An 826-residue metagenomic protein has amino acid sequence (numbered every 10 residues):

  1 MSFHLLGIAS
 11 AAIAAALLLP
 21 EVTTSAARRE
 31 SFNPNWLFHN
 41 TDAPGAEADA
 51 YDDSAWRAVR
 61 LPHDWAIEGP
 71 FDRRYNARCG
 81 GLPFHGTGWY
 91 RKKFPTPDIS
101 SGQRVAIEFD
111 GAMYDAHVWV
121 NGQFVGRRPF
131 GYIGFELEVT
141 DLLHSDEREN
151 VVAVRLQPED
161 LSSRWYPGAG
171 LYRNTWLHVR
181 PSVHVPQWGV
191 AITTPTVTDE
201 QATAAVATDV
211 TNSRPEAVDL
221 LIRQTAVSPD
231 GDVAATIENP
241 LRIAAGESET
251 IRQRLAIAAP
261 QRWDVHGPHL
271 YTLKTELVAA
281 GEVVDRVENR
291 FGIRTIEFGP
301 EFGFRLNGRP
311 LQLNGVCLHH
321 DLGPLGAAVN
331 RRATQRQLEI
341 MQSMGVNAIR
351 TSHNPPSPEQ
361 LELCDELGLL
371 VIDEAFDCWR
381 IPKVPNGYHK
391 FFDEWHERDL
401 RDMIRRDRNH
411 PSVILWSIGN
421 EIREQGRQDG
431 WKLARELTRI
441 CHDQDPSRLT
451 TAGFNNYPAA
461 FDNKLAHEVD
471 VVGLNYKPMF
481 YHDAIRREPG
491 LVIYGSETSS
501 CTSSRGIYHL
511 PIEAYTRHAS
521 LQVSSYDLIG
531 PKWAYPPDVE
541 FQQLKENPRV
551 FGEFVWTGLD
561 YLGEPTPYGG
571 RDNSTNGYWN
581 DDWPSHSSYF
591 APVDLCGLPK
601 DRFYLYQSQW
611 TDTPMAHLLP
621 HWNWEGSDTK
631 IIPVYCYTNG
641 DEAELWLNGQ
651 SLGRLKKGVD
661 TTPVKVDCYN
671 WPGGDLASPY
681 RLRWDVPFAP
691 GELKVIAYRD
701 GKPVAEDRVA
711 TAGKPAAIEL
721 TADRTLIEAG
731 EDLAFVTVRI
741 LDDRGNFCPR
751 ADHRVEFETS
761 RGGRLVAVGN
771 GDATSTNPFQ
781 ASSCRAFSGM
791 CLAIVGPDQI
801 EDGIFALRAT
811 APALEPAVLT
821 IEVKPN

Functional and structural regions predicted by a protein language model:
V22-E108, S162, G168-L171, L559 (+4 more regions): Extended carbohydrate-recognition surfaces in non-catalytic/accessory domains of CAZymes and lectin-like proteins
E30, D42, H85-W188, S213-R214 (+8 more regions): Accessory beta-strand-rich segments of carbohydrate-active enzymes
D49-A50, V218-R223, V265-T272, N639 (+4 more regions): Short flexible loop/turn segments that cap and initiate beta-strands
A58-R73, L161, N174, R180-S182 (+1 more regions): Extended substrate-binding grooves/exosites of carbohydrate-active enzymes
V139-D141, Q253-R262, L682-F688, Q780-Q799: Short, hydrophobic beta-strand segments
H144-E147, A207-G299, R683-G691, A697-D700 (+3 more regions): Extended acidic/polar, glycine-enriched regions that form or flank non-catalytic beta-rich accessory modules
V206-V210, E276, V634-T638, I696 (+3 more regions): Beta-strand-rich structural segments
F298, S608-P633, N639-G640, R708-F735 (+2 more regions): Short S/T/G/P-enriched beta-strand
